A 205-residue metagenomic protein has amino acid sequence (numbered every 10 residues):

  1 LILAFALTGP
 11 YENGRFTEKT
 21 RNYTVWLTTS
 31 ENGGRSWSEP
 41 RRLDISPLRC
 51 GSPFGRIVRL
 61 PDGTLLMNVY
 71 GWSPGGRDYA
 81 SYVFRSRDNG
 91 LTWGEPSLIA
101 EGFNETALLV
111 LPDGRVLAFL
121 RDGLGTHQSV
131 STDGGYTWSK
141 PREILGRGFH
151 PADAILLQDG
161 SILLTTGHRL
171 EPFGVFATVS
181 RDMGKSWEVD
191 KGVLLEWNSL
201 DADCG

Functional and structural regions predicted by a protein language model:
L1-G205: Asp-box/BNR beta-propeller blade signature and adjacent active/binding-site loops in extracellular glycan-interacting
